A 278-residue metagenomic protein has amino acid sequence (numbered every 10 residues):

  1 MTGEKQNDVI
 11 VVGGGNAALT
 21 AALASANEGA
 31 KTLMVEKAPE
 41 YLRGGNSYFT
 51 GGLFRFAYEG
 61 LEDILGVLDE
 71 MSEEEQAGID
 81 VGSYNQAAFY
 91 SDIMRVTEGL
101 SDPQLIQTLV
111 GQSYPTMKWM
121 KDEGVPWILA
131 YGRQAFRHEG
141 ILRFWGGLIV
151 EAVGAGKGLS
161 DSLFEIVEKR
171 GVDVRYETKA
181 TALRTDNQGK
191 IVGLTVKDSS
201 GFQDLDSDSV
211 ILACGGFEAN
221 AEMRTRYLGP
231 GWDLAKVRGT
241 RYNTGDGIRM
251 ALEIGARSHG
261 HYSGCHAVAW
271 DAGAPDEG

Functional and structural regions predicted by a protein language model:
G3-A17, L33: Beta1/beta-strand and adjacent pyrophosphate-binding region of the FAD-binding site in flavoprotein oxidoreductases
G14, Y58, C214-G215: Glycine-rich, N-terminal phosphate-binding loop of Rossmann-like dinucleotide-binding domains
A22, A26: Gly/Ala-rich phosphate-binding loop of Rossmann-like dinucleotide-binding domains, activating on the conserved
N27-S47: Glycine-rich FAD pyrophosphate-binding loop
A30-T32, W127, V210: Hydrophobic anchor at the start of a short beta-strand that flanks the dinucleotide cofactor-binding loop
Y48-Y84: N-terminal glycine-rich dinucleotide-binding loop that anchors FAD/FMN and/or NAD(P) in oxidoreductases
E98, D102-F202, N220-M223, D271-G273: Conserved redox-cofactor binding core of oxidoreductases
D198-S200, L205-E277: Glycine-rich loop(s) and the adjacent beta-strand/alpha-helix scaffold that form part
